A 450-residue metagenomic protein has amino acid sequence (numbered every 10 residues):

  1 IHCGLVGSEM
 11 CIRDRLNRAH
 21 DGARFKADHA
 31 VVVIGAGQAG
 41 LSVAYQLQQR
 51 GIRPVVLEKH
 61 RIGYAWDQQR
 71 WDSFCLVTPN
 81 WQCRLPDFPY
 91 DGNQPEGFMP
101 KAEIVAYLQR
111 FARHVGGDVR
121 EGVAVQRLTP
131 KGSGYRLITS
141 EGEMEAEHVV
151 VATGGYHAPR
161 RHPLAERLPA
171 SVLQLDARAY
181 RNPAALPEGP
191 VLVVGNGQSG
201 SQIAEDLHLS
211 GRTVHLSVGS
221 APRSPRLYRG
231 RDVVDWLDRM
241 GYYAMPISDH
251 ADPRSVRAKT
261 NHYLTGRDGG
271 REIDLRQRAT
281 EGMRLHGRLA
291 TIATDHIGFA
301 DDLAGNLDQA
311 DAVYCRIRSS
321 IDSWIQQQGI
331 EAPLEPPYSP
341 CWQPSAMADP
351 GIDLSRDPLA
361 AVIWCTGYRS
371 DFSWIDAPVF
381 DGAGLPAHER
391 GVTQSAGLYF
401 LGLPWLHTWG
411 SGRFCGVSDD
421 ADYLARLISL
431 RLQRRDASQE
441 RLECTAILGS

Functional and structural regions predicted by a protein language model:
I1-D14: Single conserved hydrophobic/aromatic residue that forms the stacking wall/gate of nucleotide- or nucleobase-binding
I1-G4, A65, R84, G397: Residue-level recognition of specific faces of alpha-helices
L16-A36, S42-Q68, F98-S450: Flavin (primarily FAD) cofactor-binding/catalytic cores of flavoenzymes
G63-D87, R278: Redox-cofactor-proximal catalytic regions of oxidoreductases
D91-E96: A short acidic, helix-capping loop that chelates divalent metal ions and anchors anionic groups
